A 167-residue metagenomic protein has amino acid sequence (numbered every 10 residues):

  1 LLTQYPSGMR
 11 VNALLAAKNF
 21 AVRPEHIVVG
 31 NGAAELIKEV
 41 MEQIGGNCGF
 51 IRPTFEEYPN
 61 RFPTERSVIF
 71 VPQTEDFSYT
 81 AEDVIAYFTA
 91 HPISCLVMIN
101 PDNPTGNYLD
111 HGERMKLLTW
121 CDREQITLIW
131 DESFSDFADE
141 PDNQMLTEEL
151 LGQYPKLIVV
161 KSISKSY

Functional and structural regions predicted by a protein language model:
L1-A34, E39: N-terminal small-domain helix-loop-helix segment of the aminotransferase-like
M9, V29-G30, I51, F77-S78 (+2 more regions): A conditional alpha-helix N-cap/helix-loop micro-motif detector
V11, H26, E35, E42-M98: PLP-dependent aminotransferase-like
A16-A17, F62, S133: Generic structural signal for conserved hydrophobic packing positions in ordered secondary structure
V28, G49, I69, I129 (+1 more regions): Hydrophobic/aromatic beta-strand patches that form the interior of the parallel beta-sheet core in alpha/beta enzyme
G32, K38, P53, A138-D139: Short N-terminal helix/helix-N-cap motif within the alpha/beta-hydrolase-1
A33, T54-F55, T74, D102 (+2 more regions): Short, flexible active-site-adjacent loop segments at beta-strand->alpha-helix junctions, enriched in small/polar
A81-P92, P104-S166: Active-site pre-lysine segment of PLP-dependent enzymes
